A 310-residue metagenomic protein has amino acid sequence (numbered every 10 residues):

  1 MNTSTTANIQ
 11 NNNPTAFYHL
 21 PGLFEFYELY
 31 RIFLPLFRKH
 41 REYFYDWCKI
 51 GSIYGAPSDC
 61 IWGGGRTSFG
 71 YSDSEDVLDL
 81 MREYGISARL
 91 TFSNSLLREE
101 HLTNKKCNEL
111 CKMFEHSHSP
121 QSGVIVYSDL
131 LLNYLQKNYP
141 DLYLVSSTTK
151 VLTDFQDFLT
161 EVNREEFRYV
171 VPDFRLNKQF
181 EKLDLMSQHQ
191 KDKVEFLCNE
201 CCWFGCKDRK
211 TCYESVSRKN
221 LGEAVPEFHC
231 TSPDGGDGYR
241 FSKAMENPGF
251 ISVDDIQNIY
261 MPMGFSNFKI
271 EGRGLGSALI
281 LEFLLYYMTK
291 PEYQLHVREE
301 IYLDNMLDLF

Functional and structural regions predicted by a protein language model:
N2-E161, F167-F310: Active-site pocket-lining/capping segments in soluble small-molecule metabolic enzymes
